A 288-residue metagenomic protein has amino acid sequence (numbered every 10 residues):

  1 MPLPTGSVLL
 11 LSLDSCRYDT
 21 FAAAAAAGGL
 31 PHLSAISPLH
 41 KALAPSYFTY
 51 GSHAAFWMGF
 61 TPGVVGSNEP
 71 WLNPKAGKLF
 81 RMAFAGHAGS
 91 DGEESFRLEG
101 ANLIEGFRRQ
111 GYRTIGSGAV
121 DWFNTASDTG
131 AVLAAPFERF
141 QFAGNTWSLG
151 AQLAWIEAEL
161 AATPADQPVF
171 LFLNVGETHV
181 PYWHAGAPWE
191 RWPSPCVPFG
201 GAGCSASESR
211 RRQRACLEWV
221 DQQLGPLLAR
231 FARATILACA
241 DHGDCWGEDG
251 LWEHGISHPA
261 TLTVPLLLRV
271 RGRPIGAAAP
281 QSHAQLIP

Functional and structural regions predicted by a protein language model:
M1-P288: Catalytic domains that recognize anionic headgroups
